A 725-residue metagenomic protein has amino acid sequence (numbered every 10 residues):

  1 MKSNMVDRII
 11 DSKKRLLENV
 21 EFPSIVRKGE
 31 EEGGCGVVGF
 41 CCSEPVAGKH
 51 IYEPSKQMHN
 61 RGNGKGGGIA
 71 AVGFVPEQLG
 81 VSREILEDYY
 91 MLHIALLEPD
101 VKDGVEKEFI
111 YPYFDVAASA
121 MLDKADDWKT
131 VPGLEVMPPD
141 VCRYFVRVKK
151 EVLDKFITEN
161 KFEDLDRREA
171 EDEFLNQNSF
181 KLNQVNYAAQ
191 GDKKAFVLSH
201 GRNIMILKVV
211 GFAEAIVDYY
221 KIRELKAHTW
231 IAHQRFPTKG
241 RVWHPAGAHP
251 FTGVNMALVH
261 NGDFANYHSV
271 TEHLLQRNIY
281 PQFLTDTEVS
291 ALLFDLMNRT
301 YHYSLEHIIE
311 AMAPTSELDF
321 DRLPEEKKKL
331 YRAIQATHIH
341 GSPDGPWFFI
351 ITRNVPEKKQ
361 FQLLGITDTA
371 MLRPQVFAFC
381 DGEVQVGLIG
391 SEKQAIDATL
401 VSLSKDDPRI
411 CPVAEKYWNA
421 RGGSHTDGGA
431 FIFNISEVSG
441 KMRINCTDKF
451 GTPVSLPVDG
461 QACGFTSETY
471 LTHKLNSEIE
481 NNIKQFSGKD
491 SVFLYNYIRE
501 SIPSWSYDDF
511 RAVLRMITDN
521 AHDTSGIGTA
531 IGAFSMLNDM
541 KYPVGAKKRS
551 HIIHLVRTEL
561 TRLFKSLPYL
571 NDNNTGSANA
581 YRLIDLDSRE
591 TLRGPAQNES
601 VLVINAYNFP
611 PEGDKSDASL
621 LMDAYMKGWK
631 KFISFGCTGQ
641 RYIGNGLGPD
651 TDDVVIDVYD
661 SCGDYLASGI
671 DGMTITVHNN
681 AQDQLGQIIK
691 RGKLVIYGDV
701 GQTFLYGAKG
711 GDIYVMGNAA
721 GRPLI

Functional and structural regions predicted by a protein language model:
M1-E478: Conserved short alpha-helical segments that host acidic/polar catalytic motifs at enzyme active sites
S467-I725: Long, distal/terminal scaffolding or interaction modules with repetitive or compositionally biased sequence
